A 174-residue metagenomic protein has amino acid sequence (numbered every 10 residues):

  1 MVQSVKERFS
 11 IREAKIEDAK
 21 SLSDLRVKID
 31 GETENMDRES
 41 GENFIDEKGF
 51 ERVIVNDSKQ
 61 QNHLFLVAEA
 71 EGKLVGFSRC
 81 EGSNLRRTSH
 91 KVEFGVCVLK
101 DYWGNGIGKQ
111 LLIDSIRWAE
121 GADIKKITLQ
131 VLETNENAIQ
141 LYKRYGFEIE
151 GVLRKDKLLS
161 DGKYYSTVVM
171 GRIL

Functional and structural regions predicted by a protein language model:
M1-S4, Y165-L174: Terminal substrate-recognition subdomain of acyl/acetyltransferases
S10-D24: A short beta-loop-alpha structural element at the N-terminal edge of CoA-dependent acyl/N-acetyltransferase catalytic
I16, V27-D30, E42-D101, L112-I113 (+1 more regions): Acetyl-CoA-dependent GNAT
V98, G104-R117, G121, Q140-R144: Conserved acetyl-CoA-binding loop-helix of GNAT-fold acetyltransferases
L112, N135-A138, K155-S160: Short glycine/proline-centered loop/turn elements that form peptide/ligand docking sites
A119-Q130: Conserved GNAT acetyl-CoA-binding A-motif
T128-V131, K143, E148-K163: Conserved catalytic-core motifs of GNAT/GCN5-like acyltransferases
